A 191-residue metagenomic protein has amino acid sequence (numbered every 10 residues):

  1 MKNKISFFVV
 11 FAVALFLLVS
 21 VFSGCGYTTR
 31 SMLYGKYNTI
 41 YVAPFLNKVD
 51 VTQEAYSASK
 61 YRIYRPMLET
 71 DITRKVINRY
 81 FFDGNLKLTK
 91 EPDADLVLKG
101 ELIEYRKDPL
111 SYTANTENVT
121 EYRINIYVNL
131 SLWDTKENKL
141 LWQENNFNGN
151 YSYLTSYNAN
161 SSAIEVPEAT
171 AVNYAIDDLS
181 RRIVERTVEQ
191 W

Functional and structural regions predicted by a protein language model:
M1-A12: Bacterial N-terminal signal peptides that target proteins for export
V10-S23: Bacterial N-terminal signal peptides
V21-N78, N85, E185-W191: A structural "domain/chain start" motif
S59-I72, E117-R123, I164-V172: Glycine-rich, flexible loop segments associated with nucleotide phosphate handling
R65, I164-W191: Compositionally biased, intrinsically disordered linkers/stalks adjacent to structured regions
F82-L86, D93-V166: Surface-exposed short loop/turn segments
